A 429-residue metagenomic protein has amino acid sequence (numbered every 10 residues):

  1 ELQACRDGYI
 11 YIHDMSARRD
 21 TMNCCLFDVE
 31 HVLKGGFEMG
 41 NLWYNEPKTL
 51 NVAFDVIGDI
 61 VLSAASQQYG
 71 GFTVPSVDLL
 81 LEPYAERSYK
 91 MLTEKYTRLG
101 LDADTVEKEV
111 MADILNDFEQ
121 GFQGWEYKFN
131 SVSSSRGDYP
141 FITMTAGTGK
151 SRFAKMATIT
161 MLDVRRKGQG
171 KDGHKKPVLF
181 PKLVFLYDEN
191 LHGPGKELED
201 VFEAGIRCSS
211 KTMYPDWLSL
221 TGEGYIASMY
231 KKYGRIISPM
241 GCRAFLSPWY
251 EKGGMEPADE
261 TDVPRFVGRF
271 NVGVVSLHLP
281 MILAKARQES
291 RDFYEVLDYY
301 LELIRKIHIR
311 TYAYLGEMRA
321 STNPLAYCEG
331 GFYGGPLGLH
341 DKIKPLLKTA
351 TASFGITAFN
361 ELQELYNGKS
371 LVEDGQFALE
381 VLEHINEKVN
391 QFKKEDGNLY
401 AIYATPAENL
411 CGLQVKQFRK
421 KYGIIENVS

Functional and structural regions predicted by a protein language model:
E1-K348, L365, K369-S429: Conserved catalytic cores of very large enzyme subunits
A352-L365, E383: Contiguous, well-ordered alpha-helical segments that form the cores/surfaces of helical PPI scaffolds
